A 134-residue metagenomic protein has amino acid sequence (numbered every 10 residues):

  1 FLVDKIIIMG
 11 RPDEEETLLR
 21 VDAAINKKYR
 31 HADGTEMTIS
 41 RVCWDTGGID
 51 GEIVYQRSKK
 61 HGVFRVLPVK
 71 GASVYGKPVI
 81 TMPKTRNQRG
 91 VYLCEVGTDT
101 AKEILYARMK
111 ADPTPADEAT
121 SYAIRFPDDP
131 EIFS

Functional and structural regions predicted by a protein language model:
L2-F133: Mg2+-dependent endonuclease catalytic cores in nucleic-acid-processing enzymes, primarily RNase H-like
